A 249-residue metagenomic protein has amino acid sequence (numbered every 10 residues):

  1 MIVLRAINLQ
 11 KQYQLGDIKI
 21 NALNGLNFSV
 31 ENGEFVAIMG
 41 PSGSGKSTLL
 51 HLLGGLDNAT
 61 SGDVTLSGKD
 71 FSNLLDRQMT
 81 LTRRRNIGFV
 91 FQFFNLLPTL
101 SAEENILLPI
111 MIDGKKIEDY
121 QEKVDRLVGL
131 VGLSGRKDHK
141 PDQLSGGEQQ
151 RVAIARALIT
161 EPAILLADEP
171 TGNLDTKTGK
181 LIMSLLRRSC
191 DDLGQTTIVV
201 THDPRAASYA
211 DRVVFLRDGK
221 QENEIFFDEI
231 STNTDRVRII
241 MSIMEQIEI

Functional and structural regions predicted by a protein language model:
I2-D218: ABC family nucleotide-binding domain
K220-E245: Conserved beta-strand-loop-alpha-helix hinge in the C-terminal portion of ABC ATPase nucleotide-binding domains
E248-I249: Generic C-terminal helix-cap and adjacent flexible tail
